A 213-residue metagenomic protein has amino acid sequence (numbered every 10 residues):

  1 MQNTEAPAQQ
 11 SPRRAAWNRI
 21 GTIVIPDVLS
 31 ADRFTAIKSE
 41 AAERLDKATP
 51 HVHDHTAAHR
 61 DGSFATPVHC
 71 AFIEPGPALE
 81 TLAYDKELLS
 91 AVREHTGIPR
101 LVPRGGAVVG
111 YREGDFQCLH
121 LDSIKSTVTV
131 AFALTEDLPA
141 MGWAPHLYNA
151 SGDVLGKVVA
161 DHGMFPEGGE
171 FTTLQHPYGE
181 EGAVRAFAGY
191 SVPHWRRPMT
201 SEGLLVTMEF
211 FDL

Functional and structural regions predicted by a protein language model:
Q2-T96: Non-heme Fe(II)/2-oxoglutarate
T22-V24, T127-T129, L174, L205-T207: Intrinsic-disorder/low-complexity, polar/charged segments enriched in Ser/Thr/Lys/Arg/Asp/Glu/Gln
V28, G105, G189-Y190, F210: Short, well-ordered beta-to-alpha junction loops that form the rim of enzyme active sites and present histidine/acidic
S30, I124, P139, S201-E202: Short strand-connecting beta-turns/loops that link adjacent beta-strands
T96-A107: A short coil-to-beta-strand element that immediately follows conserved catalytic motifs
Y111-S191: Catalytic core of non-heme Fe(II) oxygenases with the double-stranded beta-helix
T129-F132, A186, S201-L213: A short hydrophobic beta-strand segment most commonly corresponding to one strand of the jelly-roll/cupin
W195-S201: Short proline/glycine-enriched turn/loop segments at secondary-structure junctions
